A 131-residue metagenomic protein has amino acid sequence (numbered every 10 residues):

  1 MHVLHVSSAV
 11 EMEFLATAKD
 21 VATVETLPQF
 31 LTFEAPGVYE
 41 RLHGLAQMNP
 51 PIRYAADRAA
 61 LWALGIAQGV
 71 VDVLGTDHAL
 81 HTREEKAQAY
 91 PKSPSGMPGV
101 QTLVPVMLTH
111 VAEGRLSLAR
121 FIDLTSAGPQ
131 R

Functional and structural regions predicted by a protein language model:
H2-L74: Histidine/acidic residue-rich metal-binding segments in metalloenzymes
G69, V73, A79-R131: His/Asp/Glu-enriched, well-ordered alpha-helical/loop segment that forms or immediately abuts the divalent-metal
